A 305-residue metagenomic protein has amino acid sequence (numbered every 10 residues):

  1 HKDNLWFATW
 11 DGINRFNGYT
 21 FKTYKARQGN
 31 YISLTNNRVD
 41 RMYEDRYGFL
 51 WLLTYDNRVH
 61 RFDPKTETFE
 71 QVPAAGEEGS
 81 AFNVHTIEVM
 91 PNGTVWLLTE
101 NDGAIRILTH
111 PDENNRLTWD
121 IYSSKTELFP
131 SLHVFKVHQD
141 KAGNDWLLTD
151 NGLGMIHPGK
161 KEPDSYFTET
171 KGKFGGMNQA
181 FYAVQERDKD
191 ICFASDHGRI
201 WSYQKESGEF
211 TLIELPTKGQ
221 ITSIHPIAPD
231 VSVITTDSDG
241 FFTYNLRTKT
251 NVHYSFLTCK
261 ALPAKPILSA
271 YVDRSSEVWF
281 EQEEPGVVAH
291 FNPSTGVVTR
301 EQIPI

Functional and structural regions predicted by a protein language model:
H1-I305: Carboxylate-rich, polar loop motifs that coordinate divalent cations or form catalytic acidic clusters
